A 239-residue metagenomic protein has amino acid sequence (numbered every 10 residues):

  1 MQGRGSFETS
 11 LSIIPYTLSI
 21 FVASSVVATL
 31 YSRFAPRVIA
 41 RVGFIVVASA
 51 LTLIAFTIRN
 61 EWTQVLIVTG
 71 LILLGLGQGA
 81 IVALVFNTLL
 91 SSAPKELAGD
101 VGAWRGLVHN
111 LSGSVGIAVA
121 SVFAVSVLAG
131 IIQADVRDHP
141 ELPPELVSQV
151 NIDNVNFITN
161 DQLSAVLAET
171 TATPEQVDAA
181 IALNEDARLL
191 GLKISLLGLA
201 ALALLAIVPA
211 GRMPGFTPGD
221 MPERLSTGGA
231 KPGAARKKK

Functional and structural regions predicted by a protein language model:
M1-D100, G116, T217: Transmembrane core module of solute transporters
M1-S12, L53-I67, V127-D138, P174-I194: Membrane interfacial helix motifs at helix-loop boundaries and amphipathic/re-entrant anchors
S10, L90, G102-W104, E185 (+1 more regions): Residues within alpha-helical segments
A28, S121-V122, H139, T217-P218 (+1 more regions): Juxtamembrane/interface motifs at transmembrane-helix termini
R33-R41, G99-D100, W104-G106, N110 (+1 more regions): N-terminal export and membrane-targeting signals
V47, G113-V125, I194, G198-L202: Hydrophobic alpha-helical transmembrane segments in multi-pass membrane proteins
I67-I152, G211-R212: Small-residue-rich alpha-helical segments with characteristic i,i+4
D100, A129, S148-K239: Transmembrane-helix exit segments and adjacent C-terminal regions of multi-pass membrane proteins
